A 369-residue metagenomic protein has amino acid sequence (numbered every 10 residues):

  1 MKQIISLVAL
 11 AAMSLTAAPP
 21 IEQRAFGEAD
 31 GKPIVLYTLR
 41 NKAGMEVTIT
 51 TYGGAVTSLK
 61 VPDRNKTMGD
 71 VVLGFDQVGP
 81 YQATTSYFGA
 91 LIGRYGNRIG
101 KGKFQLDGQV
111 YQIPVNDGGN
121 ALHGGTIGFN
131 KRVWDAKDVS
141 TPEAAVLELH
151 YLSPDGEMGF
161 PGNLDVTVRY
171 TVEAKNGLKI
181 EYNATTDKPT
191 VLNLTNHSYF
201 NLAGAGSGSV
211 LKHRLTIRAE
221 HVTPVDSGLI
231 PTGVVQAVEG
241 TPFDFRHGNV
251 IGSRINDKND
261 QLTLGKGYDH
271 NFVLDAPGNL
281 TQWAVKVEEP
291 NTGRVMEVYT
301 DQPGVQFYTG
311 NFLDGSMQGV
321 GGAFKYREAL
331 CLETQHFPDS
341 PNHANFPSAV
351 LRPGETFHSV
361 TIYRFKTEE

Functional and structural regions predicted by a protein language model:
K2-V8: Sec-dependent signal peptide recognition, specifically the positively charged N-region followed immediately by
V8-A18: Hydrophobic h-region of N-terminal signal peptides that target proteins for export in Gram-negative bacteria
A18-E369: An exposed, glycine/acidic-rich loop-and-rim segment of catalytic or binding clefts
